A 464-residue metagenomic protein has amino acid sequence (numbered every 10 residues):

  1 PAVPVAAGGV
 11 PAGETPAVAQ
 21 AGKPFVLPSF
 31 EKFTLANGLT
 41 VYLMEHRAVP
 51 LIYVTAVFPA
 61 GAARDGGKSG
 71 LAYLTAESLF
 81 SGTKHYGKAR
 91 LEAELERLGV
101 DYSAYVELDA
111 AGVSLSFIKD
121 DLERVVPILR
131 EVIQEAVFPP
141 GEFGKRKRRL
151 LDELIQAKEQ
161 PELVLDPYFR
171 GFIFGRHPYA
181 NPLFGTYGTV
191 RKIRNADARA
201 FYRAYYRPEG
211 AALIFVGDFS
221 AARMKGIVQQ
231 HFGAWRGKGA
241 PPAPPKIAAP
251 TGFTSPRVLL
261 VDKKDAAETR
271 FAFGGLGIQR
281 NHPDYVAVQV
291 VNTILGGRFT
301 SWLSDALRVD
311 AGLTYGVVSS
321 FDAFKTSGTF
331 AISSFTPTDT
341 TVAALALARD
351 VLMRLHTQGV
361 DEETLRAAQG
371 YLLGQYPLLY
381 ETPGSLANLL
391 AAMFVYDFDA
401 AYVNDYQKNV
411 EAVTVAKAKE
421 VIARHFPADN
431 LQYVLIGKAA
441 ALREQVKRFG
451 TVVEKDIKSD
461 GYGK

Functional and structural regions predicted by a protein language model:
V3-R64, K84-L122, G144, Q156-G210 (+7 more regions): Non-catalytic beta-strand/loop surface segments
S69-Y86: Active-site SXXK
E123-R124, A221-K225, T340-A343, A441-E444: Short, conserved charged micro-motifs
E131-F138, H231-G239, A311, D350-G359 (+1 more regions): A common structural junction motif
D218: Carbohydrate-associated surface elements
H356, V360, R366-L373, P377: Small-residue-rich helix-loop
